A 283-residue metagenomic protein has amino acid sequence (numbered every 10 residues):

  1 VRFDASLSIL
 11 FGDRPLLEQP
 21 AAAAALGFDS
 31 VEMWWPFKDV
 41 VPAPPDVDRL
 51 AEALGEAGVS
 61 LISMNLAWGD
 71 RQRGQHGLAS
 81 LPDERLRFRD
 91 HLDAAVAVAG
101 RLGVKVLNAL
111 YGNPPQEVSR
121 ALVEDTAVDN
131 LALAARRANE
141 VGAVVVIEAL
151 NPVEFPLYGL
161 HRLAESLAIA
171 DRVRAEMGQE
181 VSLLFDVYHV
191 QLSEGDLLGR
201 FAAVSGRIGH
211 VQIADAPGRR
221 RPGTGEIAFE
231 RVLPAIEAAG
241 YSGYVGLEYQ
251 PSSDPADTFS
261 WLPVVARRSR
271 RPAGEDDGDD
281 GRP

Functional and structural regions predicted by a protein language model:
V1-G27, G55, A94-A97, G103-V104 (+3 more regions): Histidine-acidic metal/acid-base catalytic patches
I9-F11, W35-F37, A67-D70, Y111-P115 (+4 more regions): Active-site-proximal loop/turn and secondary-structure-junction residues that shape catalytic pockets, frequently
D13, E56, H76-S182, G281-R282: Active-site acidic/histidine proton-transfer and metal-coordination neighborhood in alpha/beta enzyme cores
E32, S63-N65, N108, V146 (+2 more regions): Conserved beta-strand positions in the central sheet of alpha/beta enzyme cores
E32-G55, Y111-P115, S119, E154: Glycine-rich, proline-tolerant flexible connector loops at the mouths of alpha/beta enzymes
D46-A57, N130-A138, R200, R231-I236: Catalytic-core regions built around general acid/base machinery
L54-L66: Glycine-rich, aromatic-flanked loop segments that form ligand/cofactor-binding clefts across common enzyme folds
A67-G77, L262: Short, flexible, mixed-charge acidic loops at enzyme active sites
